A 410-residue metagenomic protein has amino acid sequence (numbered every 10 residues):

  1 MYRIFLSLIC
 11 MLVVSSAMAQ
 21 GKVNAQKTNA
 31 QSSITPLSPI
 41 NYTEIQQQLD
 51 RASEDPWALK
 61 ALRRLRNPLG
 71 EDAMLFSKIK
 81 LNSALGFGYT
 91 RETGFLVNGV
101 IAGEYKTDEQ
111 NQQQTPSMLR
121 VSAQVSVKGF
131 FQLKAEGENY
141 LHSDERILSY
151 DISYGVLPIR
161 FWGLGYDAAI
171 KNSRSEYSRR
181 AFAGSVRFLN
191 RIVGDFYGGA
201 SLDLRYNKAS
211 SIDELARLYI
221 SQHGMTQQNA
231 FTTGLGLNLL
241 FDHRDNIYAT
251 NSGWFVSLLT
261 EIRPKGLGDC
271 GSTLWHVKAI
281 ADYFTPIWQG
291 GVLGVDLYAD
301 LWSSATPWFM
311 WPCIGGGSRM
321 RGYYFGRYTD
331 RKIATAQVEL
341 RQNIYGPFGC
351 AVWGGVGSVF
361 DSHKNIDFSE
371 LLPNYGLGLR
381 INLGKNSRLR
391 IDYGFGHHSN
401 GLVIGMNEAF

Functional and structural regions predicted by a protein language model:
V14-S16: N-terminal signal peptide c-region/cleavage motif recognized by signal peptidases
V23, K27-S149, T226-T250, Q342-I344 (+5 more regions): Outer-membrane beta-barrel initiation region
D72-S83, F87-F231, R388, G396-F410: Gram-negative/organellar outer-membrane beta-barrel architecture
L81-S83, V97-G99, F131-A135, R180-V186 (+8 more regions): Hydrophobic, lipid-facing positions within transmembrane beta-strands of outer-membrane proteins
S83-L85, L119-A123, L148-I152, G198-L202 (+8 more regions): Membrane-embedded beta-strand positions of outer-membrane beta-barrel proteins
R120-S122, A169-R174, I220-T226, I262-D269 (+3 more regions): Extracellular loop and loop/strand-boundary signature of outer-membrane beta-barrel proteins
M225, L235-L240, R244-N343: C-terminal outer-membrane beta-barrel translocator/porin domains of Gram-negative envelope proteins and their
W302-R390: Outer membrane beta-barrel transmembrane domains
